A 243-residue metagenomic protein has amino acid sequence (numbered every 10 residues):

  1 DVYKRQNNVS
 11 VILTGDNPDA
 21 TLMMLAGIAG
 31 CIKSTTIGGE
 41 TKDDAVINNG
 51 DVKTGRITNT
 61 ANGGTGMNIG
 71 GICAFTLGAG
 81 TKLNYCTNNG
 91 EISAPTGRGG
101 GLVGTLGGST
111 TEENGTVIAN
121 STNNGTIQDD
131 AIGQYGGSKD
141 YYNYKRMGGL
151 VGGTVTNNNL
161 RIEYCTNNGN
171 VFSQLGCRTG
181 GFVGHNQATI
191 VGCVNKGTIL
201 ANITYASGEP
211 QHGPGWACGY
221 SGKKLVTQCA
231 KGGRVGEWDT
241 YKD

Functional and structural regions predicted by a protein language model:
D1-D243: Predominantly extracellular beta-rich ligand-binding scaffolds that present long acidic/polar faces for carbohydrate
